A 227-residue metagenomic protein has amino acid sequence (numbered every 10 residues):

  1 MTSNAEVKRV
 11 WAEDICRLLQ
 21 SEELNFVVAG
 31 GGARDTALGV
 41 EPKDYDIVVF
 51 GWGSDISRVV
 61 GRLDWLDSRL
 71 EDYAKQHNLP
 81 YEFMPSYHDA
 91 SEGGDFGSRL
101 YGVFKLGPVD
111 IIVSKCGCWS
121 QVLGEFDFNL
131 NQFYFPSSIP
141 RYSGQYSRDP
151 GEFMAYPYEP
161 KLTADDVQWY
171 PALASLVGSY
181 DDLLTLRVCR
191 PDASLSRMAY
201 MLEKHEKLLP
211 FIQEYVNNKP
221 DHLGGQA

Functional and structural regions predicted by a protein language model:
M1-A227: Catalytic cores of the polymerase beta-like nucleotidyltransferase superfamily and closely associated nucleotide
